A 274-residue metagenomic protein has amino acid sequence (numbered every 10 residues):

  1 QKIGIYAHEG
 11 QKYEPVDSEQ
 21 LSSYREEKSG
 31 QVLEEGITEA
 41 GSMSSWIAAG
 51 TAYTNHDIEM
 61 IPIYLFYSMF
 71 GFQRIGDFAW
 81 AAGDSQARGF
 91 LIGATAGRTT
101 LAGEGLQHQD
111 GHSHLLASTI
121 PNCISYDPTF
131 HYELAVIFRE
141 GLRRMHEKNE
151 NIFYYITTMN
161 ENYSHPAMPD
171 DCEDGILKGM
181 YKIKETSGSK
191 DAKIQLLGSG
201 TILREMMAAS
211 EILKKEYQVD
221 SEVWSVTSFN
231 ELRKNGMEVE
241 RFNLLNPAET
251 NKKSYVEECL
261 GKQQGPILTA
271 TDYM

Functional and structural regions predicted by a protein language model:
K2-T119, E133-R139, M207, W224: Thiamine diphosphate
L21, T99-H108, S118, S125 (+2 more regions): Thiamine diphosphate
Q31-E39, D127, Q195, S199: Short acidic-aromatic active-site loops that bind/stabilize oxyanions
L91, S125-Y126: Secondary-structure boundary/capping residues
